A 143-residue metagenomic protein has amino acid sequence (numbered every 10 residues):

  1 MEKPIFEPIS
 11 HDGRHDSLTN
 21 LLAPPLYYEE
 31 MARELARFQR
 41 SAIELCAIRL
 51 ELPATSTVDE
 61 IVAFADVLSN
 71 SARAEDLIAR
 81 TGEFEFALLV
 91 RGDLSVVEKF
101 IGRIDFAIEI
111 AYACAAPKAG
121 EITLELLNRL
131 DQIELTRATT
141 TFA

Functional and structural regions predicted by a protein language model:
M1-L35, E121: Signal-transducing coiled-coil linker helices
G13-S17, L50-E60, A72: Active-site loop/short helix in cyclic nucleotide turnover domains
Y27, L94, E98-D105, A115-A143: Catalytic-core segments of nucleotide cyclases and related cyclic-nucleotide turnover enzymes
E30-S56: Active-site-proximal structural segments of metal-dependent nucleotidyl cyclase/transferase enzymes
E51-P53, V62, T81-A87: Short acidic-rich active-site patches of cyclic nucleotide enzymes
T55-T57, R91-V96: Helix N-cap motif at beta-to-alpha junctions
V67, L77-R80: A short pre-motif secondary-structure segment
A79-D93, A115: Short beta-strand->loop micro-motif that forms the acidic, two-metal-ion catalytic signature in nucleotide-processing
